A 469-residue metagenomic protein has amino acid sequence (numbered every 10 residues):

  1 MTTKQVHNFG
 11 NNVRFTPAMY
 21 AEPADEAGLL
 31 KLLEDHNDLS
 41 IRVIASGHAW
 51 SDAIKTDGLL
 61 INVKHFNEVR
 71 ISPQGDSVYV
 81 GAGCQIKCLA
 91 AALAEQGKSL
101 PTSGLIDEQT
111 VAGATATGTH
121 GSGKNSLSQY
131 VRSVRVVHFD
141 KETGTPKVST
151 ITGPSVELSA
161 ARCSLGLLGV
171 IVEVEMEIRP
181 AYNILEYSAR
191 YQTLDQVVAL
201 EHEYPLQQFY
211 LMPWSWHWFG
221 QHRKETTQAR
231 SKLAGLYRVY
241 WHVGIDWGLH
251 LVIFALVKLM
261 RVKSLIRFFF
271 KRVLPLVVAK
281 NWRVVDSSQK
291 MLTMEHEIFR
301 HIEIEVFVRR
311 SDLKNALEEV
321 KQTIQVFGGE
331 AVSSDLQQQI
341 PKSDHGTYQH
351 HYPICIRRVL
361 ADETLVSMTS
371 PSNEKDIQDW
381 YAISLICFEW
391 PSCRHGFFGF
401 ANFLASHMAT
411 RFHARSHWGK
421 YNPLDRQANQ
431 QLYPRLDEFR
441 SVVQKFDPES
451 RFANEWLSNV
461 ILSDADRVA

Functional and structural regions predicted by a protein language model:
M1-A469: Noncatalytic alpha-helical scaffold of FAD-dependent oxidoreductases
